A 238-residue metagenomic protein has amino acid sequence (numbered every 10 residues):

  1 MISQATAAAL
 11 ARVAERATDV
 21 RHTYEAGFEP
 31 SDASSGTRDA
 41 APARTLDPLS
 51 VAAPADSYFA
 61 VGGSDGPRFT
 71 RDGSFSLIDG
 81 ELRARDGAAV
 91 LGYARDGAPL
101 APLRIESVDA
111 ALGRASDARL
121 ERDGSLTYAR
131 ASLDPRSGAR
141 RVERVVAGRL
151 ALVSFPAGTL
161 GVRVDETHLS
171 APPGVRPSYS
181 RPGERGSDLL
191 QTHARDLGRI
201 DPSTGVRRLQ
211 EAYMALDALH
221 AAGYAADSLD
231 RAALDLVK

Functional and structural regions predicted by a protein language model:
M1-A98, I105-V108, G113-D123, A129-K238: Amphipathic alpha-helical polymerization modules
